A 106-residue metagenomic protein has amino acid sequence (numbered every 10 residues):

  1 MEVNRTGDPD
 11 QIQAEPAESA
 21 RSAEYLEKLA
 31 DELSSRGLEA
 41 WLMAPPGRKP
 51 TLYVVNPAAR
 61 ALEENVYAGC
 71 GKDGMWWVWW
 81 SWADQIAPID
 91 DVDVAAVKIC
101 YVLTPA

Functional and structural regions predicted by a protein language model:
E2-Y53, Q85: Negatively charged, low-complexity tracts enriched in Asp/Glu with abundant Ser/Thr
Y25, S35, G74-W82, P105: Generic detector of bulky aromatic hydrophobic side chains
Y53-V55, W79: Residues in well-ordered beta-strands of folded domains
A61-I89: Intrinsically disordered, low-complexity regulatory segments enriched in Ser/Thr/Pro and charged residues
A83-A106: Ampiphathic alpha-helical segments that act as solvent-exposed interaction surfaces
